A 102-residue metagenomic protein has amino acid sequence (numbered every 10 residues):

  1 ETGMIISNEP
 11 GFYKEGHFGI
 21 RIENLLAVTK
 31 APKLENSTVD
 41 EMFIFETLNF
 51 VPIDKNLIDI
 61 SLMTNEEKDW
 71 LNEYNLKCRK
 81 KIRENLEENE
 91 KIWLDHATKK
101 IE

Functional and structural regions predicted by a protein language model:
E1-E102: Charged, cofactor-coupling segments
